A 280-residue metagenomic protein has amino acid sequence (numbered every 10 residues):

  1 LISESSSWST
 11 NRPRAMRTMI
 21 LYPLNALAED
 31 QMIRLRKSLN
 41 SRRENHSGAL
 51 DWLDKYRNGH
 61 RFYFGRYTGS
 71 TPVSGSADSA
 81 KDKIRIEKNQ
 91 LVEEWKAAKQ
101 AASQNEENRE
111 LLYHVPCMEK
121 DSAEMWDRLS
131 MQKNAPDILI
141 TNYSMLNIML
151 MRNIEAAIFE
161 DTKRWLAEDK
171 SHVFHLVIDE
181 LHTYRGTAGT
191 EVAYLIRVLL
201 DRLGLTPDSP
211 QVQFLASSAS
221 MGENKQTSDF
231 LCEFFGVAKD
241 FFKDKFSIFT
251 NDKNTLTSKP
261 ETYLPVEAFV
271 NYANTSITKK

Functional and structural regions predicted by a protein language model:
L1, D30-S38, M145-M149, E191-L199 (+1 more regions): Alpha-helical scaffold elements adjacent to nucleotide-binding pockets in ATP/GTP-utilizing enzyme cores
I2-S7, W165: Surface-exposed intrinsically disordered loops and tails
S6-A15, Y22, A26-L139, Y143-E160 (+2 more regions): A substrate-engagement module of RecA-like helicase motors
S9-A15, L53-F62, E168-S171, L205-V212 (+1 more regions): Short helix-terminating capping/connector loops at secondary-structure junctions
M19-L21, I138-N142, V177, V212-S218: Structural recognition of the conserved hydrophobic beta-strand(s) that form the central parallel beta-sheet of P-loop
L24-A26, E180-T190, V198-N224: Conserved helicase ATPase motor motifs in RecA-like P-loop NTPase domains
L139, S144-I148, I154-R202: SF2 helicase catalytic motif II
L215-K280: Conserved interdomain linker/interface between the two RecA-like ATPase lobes of SF2 helicase motors
